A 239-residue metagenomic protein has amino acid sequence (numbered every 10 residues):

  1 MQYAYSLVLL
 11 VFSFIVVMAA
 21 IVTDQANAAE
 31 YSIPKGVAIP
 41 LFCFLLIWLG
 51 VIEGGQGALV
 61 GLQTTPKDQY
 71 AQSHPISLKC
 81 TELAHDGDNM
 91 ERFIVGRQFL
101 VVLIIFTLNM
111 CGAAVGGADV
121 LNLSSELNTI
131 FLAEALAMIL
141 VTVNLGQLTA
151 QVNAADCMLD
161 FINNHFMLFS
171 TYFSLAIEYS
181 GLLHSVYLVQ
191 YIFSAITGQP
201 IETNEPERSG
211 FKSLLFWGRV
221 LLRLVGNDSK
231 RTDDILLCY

Functional and structural regions predicted by a protein language model:
M1-Y239: Membrane-embedded alpha-helical segments of inner-membrane proteins
